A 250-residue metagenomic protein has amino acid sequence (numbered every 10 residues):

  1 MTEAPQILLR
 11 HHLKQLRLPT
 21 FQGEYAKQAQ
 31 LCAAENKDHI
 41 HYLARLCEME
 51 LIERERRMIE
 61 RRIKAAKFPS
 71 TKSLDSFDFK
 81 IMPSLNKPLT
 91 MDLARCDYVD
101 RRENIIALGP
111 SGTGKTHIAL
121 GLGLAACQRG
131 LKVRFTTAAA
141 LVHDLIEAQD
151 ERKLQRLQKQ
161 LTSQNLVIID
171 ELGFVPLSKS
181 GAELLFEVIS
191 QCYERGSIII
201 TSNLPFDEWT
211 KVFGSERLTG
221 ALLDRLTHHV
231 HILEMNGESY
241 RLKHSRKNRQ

Functional and structural regions predicted by a protein language model:
M1-F21: Charged, compositionally biased N-terminal leader segments and the immediate start of the first structured element
L8-H11, K27-L31, S76, N104 (+2 more regions): Short hinge/gating elements
P19-S70: Interdomain "pre-motor" coupling segment immediately N-terminal to P-loop NTPase/helicase cores
R54-G109: Extended interfacial segments that mediate partner engagement and assembly in macromolecular machines
L85-S163, T210-F213: Conserved P-loop
T136, A140-S163, L172-Q250: Replace "adjacent to P-loop NTPase cores in ATP/GTP-dependent enzymes" with "adjacent to NTP-binding cores
L166: Walker B motif beta-strand of ABC-family P-loop ATPases
